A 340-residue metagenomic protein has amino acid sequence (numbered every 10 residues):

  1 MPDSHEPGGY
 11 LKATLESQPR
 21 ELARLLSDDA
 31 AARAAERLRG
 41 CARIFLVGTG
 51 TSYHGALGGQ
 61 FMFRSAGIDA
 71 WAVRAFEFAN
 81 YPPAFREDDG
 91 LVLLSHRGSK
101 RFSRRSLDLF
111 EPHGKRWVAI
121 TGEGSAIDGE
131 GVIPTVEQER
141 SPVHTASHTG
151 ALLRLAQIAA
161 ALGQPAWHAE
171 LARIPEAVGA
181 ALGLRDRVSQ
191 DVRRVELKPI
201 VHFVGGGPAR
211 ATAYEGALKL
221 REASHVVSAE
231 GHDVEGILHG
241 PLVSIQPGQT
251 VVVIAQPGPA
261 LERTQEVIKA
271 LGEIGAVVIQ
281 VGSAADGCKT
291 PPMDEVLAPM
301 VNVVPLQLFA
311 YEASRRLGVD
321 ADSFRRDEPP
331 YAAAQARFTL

Functional and structural regions predicted by a protein language model:
M1-S4: Short, contiguous pre-domain boundary segments
E6-A42, G131-T250, G318-L340: Active-site phosphate/pyrophosphate-binding segments
L11-T14, V267, N302: Amphipathic alpha-helix face/heptad-repeat signature
A31, R39-A180, V243, P247-P291 (+2 more regions): Glycine-rich phosphate-binding loops that contact phosphosugars or nucleotide phosphates
G50-H54, T145-L152, G207, A211 (+1 more regions): Short, conserved micro-motifs enriched in small and acidic residues
K289-L340: Peripheral docking tails and interdomain loops at the edges of cofactor- or intermediate-handling domains
